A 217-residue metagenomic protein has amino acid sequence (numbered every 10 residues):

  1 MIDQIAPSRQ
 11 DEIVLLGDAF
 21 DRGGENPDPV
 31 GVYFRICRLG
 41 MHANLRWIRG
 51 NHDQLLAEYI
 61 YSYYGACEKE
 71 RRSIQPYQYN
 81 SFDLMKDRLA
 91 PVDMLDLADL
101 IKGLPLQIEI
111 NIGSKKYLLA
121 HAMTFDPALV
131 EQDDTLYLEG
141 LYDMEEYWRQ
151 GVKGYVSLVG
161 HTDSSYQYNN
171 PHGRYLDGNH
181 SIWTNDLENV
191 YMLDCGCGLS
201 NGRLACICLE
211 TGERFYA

Functional and structural regions predicted by a protein language model:
M1-Y33: N-terminal active-site segment of His-dependent metallophosphoesterases
S8-Q10, H42-N44, S114-K115, K153-Y155: A general structural motif
E12-G17, R46-W47, Y117, S157 (+1 more regions): Hydrophobic "anchor" residues on beta-strands that sit immediately upstream of conserved functional sites
D18, I36, G50-N51, I101 (+3 more regions): Divalent metal-coordination and catalytic microenvironments
R22-E109, K115: Active-site neighborhood of divalent metal-dependent phosphoester bond hydrolases
R72, P76-M192, G196-G202: Acidic, His/Gly-enriched loop-helix segments that form or flank divalent-metal centers in metallo-dependent hydrolases
N111-S114, C208-E213: Short acidic-glycine loop/turn motifs at beta-strand connectors
Q167-N169, C206, Y216-A217: DEDD superfamily 3′-5′ metal-dependent exonuclease/proofreading module
